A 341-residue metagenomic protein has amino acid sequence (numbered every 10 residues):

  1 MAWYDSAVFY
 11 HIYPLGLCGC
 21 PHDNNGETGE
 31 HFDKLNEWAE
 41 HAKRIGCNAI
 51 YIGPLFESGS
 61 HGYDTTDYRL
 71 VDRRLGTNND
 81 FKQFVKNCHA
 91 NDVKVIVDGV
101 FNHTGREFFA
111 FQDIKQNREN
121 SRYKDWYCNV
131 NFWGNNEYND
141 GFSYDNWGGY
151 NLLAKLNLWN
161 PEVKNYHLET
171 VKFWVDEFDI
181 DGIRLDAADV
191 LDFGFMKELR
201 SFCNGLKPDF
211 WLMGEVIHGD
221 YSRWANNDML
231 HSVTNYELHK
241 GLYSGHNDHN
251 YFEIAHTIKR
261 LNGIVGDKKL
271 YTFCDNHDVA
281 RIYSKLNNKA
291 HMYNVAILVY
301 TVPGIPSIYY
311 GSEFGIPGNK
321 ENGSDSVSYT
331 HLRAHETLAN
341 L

Functional and structural regions predicted by a protein language model:
M1-F9, Y13-N48, L55-E177, L199-G205 (+1 more regions): Substrate-binding/active-site clefts of carbohydrate-active enzymes
V8-Y10, I50, V95-V97, I183 (+3 more regions): Hydrophobic faces of well-ordered beta-strands that scaffold small-molecule active sites in alpha/beta enzyme cores
G46-N48, N91-V93, D179-D181, P208-F210 (+2 more regions): Short, well-ordered coil/turn segments that N-cap beta-strands
F56, F101-H103, D189-L191, H218 (+1 more regions): Active-site-proximal loop/turn and secondary-structure-junction residues that shape catalytic pockets, frequently
R74-L75, A188-G194: Acidic-and-aromatic substrate-binding clefts and catalytic sites of carbohydrate-active enzymes
E107, F111-E119, M196, R200-D325: Conserved alpha/beta catalytic core and glycan-binding cleft of carbohydrate-active enzymes
D181-A188: Phosphate-binding beta-loop-alpha motif at adenosine-nucleotide cofactor sites
T330-T337: Conserved small/polar residues in nucleotide/adenosyl-binding loops
